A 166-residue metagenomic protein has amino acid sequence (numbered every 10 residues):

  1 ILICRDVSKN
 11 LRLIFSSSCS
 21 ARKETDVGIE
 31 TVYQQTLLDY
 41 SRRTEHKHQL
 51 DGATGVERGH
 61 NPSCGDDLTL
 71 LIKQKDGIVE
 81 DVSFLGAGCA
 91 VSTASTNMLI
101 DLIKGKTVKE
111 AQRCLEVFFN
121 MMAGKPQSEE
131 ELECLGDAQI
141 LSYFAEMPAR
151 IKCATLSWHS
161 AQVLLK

Functional and structural regions predicted by a protein language model:
K9, R22-E24: Charged/polar low-complexity intrinsically disordered segments
D26-H46, E116-K166: C-terminal binding/interaction regions
R43-G86: Structured beta-strand/loop patches that form or line metal/cofactor-binding pockets in enzymes
C64, V91, E146-R150: Secondary-structure capping and boundary motifs in well-ordered enzyme cores
K73, F84-Y143: Active-site- and interface-proximal helix/loop "cap" or "latch" segments in soluble metabolic and energy-transducing
